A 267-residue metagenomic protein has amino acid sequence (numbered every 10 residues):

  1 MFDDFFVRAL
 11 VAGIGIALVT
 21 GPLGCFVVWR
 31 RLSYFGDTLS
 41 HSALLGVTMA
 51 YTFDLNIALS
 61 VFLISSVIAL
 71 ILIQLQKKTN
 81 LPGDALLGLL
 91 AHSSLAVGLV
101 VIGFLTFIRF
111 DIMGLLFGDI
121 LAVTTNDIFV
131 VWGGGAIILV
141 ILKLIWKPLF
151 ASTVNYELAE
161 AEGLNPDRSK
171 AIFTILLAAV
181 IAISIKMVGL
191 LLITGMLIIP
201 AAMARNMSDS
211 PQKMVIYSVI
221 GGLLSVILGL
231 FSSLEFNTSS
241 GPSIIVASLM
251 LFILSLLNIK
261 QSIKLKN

Functional and structural regions predicted by a protein language model:
M1-L18, K264: Membrane-interfacial amphipathic/re-entrant helices at transmembrane-helix boundaries
V7-R8, K77-T79, L87-K147: Transmembrane helix-bundle core of multi-pass membrane transporters and related energy-transducing complexes
A9-A12, I57-S65, D84, G88 (+2 more regions): Loop-to-transmembrane alpha-helix initiation sites
A12-T20, S42, G46, A50 (+16 more regions): Alpha-helical transmembrane segments in multi-pass membrane proteins
C25-I108, A204-I216, S233-E235, I259-Q261: Short loop segments and helix-boundary regions at transmembrane helix junctions of multi-pass inner-membrane proteins
V140-F173: Membrane-helix/interface signature in polytopic inner-membrane proteins
K147-P148, L257-N267: Membrane-interface capping segments at transmembrane-helix boundaries
I193-P242: Transmembrane alpha-helical segments in multi-pass inner-membrane proteins
